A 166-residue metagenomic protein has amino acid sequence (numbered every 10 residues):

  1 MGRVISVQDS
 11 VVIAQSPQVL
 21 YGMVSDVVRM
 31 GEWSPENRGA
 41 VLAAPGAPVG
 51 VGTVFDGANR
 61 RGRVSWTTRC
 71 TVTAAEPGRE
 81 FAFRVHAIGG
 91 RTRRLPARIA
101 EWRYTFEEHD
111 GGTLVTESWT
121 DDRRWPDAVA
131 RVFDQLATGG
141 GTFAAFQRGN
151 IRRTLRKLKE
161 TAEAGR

Functional and structural regions predicted by a protein language model:
M1-V51: Hydrophobic ligand-binding cavity/cleft-lining segments
V4-S10, P17-Q18, V54, T67 (+3 more regions): Intrinsic-disorder/low-complexity, polar/charged segments enriched in Ser/Thr/Lys/Arg/Asp/Glu/Gln
S10-A14, T71, T105: Generic structural detector for well-ordered beta-strands
S16, D26-R29, P77, G111 (+1 more regions): Amphipathic alpha-helical protein-protein interaction surfaces
V19-V24, M30, F55, V72 (+3 more regions): Hydrophobic pocket/interface hotspot
P35, D134-A137, E163: A generic structural signal for secondary-structure junctions that act as hinges or helix/strand caps at the edges
L42-E101, H109, G149-R166: Glycine-rich portal/gate segments that line the openings of hydrophobic small-molecule binding cavities
I88-G149: Beta-strand/loop substructures that line and gate deep hydrophobic ligand-binding cavities in soluble
